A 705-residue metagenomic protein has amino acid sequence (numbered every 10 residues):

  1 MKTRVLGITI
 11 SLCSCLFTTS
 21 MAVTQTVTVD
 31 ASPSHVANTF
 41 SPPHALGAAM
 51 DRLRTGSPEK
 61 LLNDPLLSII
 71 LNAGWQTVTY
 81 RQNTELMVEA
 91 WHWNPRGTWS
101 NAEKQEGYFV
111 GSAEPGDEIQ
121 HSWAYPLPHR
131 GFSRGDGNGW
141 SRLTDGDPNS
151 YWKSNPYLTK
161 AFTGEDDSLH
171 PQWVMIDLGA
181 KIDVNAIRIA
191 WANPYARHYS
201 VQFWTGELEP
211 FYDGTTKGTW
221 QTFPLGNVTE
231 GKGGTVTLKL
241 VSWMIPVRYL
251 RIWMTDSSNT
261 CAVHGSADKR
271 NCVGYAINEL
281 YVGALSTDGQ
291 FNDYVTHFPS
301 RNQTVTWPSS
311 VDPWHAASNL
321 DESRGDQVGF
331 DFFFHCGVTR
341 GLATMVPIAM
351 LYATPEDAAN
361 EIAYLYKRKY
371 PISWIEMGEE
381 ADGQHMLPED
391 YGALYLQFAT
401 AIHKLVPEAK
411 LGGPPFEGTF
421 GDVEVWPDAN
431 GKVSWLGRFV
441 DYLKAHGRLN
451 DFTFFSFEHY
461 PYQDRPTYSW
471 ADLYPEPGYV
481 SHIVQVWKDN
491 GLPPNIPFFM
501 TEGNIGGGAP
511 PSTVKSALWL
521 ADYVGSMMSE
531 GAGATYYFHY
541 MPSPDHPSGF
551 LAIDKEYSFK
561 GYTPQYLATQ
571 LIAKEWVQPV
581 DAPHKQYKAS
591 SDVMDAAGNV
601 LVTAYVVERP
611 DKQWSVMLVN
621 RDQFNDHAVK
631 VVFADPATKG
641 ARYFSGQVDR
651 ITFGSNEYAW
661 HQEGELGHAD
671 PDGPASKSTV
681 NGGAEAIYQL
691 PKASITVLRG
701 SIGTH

Functional and structural regions predicted by a protein language model:
P33-A124, A284-F330, V338-A353, D357 (+2 more regions): N-terminal substrate-binding region of glycoside hydrolase catalytic domains
P95-K181, A192-Y195, K217, G283-Q290: Disordered, acidic Ser/Thr/Pro-rich linker "stalks" and the adjacent N-terminal cap of the next globular domain
L169-H170, N193-A284: Trp- and acidic/polar-enriched beta-sheet ligand-binding modules for extracellular glycan and matrix recognition
L169-P171, G179-A186, P246-V247, D611-Q613 (+1 more regions): Extended extracellular/luminal ectodomain segments enriched in beta-structured repeat modules
P355, E361, P388-Y523, E530 (+1 more regions): Noncatalytic carbohydrate-binding groove/subsite architecture in carbohydrate-active enzymes
M500-T603, P610: Aromatic/acidic polysaccharide-binding cleft in carbohydrate-active enzymes
D595-F644, F653-S655, S694-R699: Carbohydrate-binding surface patches
T638-P691: Acidic, Ser/Thr/Pro-rich beta/coil linker or hinge segments at domain junctions
